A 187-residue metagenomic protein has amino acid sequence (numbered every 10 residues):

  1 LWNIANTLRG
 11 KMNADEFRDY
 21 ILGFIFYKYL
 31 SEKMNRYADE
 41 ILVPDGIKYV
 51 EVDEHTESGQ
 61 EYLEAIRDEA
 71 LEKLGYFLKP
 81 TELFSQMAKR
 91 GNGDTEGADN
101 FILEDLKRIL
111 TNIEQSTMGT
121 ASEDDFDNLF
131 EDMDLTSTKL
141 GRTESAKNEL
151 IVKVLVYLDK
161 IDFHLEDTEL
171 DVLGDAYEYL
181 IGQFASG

Functional and structural regions predicted by a protein language model:
L1-G187: Non-catalytic, mostly N-terminal accessory regions of nucleic-acid modification and defense proteins
